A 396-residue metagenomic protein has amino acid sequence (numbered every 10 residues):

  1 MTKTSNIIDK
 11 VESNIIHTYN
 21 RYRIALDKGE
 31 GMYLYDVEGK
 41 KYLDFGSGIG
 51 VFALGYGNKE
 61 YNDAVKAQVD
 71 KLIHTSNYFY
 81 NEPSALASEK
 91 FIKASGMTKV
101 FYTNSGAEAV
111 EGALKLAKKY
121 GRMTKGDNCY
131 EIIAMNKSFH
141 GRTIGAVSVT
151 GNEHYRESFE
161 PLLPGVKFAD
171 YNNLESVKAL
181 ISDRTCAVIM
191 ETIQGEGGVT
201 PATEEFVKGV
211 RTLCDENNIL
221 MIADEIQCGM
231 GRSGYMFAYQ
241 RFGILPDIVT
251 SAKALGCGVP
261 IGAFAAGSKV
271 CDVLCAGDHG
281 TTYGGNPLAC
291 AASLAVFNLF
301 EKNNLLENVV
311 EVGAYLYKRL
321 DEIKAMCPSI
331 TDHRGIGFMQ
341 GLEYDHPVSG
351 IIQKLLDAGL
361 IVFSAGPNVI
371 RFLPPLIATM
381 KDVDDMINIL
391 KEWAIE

Functional and structural regions predicted by a protein language model:
T2-E396: Conserved N-terminal phosphate-binding loop of PLP-dependent enzymes in the Aspartate aminotransferase
